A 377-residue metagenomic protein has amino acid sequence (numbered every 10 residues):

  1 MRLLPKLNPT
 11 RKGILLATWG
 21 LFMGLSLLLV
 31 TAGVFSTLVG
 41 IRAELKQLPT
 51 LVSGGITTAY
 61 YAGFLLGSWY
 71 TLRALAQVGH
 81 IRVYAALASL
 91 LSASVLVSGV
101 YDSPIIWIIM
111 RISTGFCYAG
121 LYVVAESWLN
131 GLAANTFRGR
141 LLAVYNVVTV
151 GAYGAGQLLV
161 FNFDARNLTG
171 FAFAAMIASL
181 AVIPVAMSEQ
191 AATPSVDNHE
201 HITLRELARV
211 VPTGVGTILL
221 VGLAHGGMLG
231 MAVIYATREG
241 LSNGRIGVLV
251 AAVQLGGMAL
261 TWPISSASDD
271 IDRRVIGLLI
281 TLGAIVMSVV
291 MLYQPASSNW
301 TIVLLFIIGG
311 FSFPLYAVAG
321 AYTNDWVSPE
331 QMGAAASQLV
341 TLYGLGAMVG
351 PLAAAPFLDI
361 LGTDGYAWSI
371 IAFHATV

Functional and structural regions predicted by a protein language model:
R11-Y61, T213-I218, H225-E239, I246: Helix-loop boundary and gating motifs at the non-cytosolic
T50-L51, N135-Y145, N243-G244, V327-L339: Loop-to-transmembrane helix entry/capping segments in MFS-fold secondary transporters and related SLC/MFSD carriers
G67-G79, D164, L260-D272, L358-D359: Helix-to-loop junctions at the C-terminal end of transmembrane segments in multipass secondary transporters
G79, V100-D102, D272, Q294-A296: Helix-breaking motifs and short loop linkers at transmembrane-helix boundaries and internal kinks in secondary membrane
R82-L96, A175, V275-V290, I371: Structural signature of the two symmetry-related core transmembrane helices
I112-V147: Cytoplasmic helix-loop-helix junction between adjacent transmembrane helices in 12-TM secondary transporters
G120-A133, F313-S328: Intracellular juxtamembrane helix-capping segments at the cytosolic ends of symmetry-related transmembrane helices
V160-F161, F173-S195, V377: C-terminal membrane-cytosol helix-exit motif in multi-pass small-molecule transporters
